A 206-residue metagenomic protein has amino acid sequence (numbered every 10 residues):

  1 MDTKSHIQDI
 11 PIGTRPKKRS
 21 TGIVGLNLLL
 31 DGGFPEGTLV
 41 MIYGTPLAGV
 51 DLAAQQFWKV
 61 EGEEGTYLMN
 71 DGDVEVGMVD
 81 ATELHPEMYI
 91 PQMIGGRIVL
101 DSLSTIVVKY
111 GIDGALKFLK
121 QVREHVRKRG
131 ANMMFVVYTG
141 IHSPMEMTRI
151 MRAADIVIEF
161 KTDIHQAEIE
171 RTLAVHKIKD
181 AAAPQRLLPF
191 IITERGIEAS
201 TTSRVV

Functional and structural regions predicted by a protein language model:
M1-P16, E36, P184-V206: C-terminal regions of RecA-like/P-loop NTPase motor modules
K18-M69: Glycine-rich P-loop/Walker A and Walker A-like loops and their local beta1-loop-alpha1 context in P-loop NTPases
G37, E63-E64, G130-A131, A153-I156: Short glycine-/polar-rich loops that comprise or flank the Walker A/P-loop and associated switch/sensor motifs
T45, L52-A53, E61-Y89, I106: Nucleotide-state-sensitive switch-loop elements of NTP-binding domains
L47-A48, D71-E75, L103-T105, T139-S143 (+2 more regions): Conserved nucleotide-binding/hydrolysis micro-motifs of P-loop NTPases
T66-L68, M134-F135, V157-F160: Short hydrophobic alpha-helical runs that function as membrane-insertion/retention elements
A81-A153, A167: P-loop NTPase motor core
G140-I197, V205: Phosphate-binding/switch region of NTP-binding enzymes
